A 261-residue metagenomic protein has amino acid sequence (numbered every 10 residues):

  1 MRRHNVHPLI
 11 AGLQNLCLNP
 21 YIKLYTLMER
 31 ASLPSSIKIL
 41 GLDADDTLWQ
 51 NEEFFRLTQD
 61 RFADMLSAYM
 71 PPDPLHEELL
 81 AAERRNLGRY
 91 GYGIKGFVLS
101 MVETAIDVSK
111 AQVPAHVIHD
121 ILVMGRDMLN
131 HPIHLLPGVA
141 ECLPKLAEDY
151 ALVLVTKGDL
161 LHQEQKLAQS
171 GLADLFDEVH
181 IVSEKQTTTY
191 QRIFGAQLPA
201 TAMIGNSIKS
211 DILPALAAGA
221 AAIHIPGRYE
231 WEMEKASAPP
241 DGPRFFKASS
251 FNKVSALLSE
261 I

Functional and structural regions predicted by a protein language model:
N5-V6: Short hydrophobic alpha-helical segments enriched in small aliphatic residues
L9-I37, H116, A140, P144 (+1 more regions): Asp-based, Mg2+/Mn2+-dependent phosphohydrolase catalytic module
R30-L42, T47-E78: Active-site neighborhood of HAD-like aspartate-dependent phosphohydrolases
I39-G41, V153, A202: Hydrophobic "anchor" residues on beta-strands that sit immediately upstream of conserved functional sites
F55, Q59-A63, V98, V102 (+1 more regions): An amphipathic alpha-helix signature
A68, E77, A82-D127: A metal-dependent, Asp-based hydrolase signature
H116-M124, M128-P132, V139-S170, H180-I181: Substrate-recognition element of Asp-dependent hydrolases with the DxDx(T/V) motif
